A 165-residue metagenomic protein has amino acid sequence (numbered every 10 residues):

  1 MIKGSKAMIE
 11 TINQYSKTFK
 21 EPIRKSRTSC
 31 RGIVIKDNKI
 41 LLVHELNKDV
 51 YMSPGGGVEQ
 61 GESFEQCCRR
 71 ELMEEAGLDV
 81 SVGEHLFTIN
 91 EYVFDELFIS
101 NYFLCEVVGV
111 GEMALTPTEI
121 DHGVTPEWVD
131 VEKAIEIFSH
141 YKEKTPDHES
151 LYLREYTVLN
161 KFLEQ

Functional and structural regions predicted by a protein language model:
I2-R31: Acidic, metal-coordinating catalytic segment for phosphate/diphosphate chemistry, firing primarily on the Nudix
T28-C30, N38, N101, V124: Change "...and in nucleic-acid phosphodiester-cleaving endonucleases..." to "...and in nucleic-acid processing enzymes
V34-D37, C105-V107: Active-site beta-strand termini and strand-to-loop segments that position acidic
I35-E74: Conserved Nudix-box catalytic region and its N-terminal flanking loop in Nudix hydrolases and closely related
E45, V82-H85: Residue-level detector of beta-propeller blades
D49, I120-Q165: Nudix hydrolase/Nudix homology domain
V58-S81, N90-Y141: Unchanged
